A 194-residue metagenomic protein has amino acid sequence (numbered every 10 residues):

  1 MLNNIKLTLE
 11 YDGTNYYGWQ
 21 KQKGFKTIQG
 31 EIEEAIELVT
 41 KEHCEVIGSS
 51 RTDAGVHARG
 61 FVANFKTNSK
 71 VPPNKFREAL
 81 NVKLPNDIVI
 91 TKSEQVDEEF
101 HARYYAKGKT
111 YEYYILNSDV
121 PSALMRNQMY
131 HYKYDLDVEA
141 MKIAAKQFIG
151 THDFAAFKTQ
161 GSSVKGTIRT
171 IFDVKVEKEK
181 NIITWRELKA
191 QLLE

Functional and structural regions predicted by a protein language model:
M1-E194: Structured-RNA-binding interfaces characteristic of tRNA pseudouridine synthases
